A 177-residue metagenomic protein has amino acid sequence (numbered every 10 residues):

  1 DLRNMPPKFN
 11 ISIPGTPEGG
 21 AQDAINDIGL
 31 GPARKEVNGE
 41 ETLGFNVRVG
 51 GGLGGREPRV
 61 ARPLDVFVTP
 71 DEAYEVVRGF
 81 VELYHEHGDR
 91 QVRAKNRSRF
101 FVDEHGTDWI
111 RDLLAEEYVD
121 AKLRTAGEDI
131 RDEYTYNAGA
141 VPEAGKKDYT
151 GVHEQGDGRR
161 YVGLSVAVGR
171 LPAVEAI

Functional and structural regions predicted by a protein language model:
D1-I177: Peripheral terminal and linker regions in Fe-S/redox and tRNA-modifying enzymes
